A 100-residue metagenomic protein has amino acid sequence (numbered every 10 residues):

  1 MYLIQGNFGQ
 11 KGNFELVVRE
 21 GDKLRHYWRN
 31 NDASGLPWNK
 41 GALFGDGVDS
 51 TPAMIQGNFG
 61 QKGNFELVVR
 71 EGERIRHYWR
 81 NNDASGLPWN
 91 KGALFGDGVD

Functional and structural regions predicted by a protein language model:
M1-D100: A structural motif
